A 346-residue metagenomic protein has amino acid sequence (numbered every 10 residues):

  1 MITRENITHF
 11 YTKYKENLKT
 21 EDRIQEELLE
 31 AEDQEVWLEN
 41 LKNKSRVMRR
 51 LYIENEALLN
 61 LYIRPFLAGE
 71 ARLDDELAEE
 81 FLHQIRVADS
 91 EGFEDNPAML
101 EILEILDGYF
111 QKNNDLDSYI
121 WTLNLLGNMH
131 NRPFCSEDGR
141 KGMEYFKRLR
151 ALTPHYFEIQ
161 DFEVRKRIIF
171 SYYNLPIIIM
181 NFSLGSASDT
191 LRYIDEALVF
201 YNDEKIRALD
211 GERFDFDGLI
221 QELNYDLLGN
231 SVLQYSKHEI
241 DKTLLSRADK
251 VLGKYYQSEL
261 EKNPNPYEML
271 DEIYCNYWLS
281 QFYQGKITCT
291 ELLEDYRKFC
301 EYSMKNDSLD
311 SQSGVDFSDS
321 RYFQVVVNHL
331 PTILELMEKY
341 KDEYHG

Functional and structural regions predicted by a protein language model:
M1-R4, E291-G346: C-terminal non-catalytic interaction modules
I2-Q25: N-terminal "cap/leader" segments of large eukaryotic alpha-helical scaffolds
Y14-D22, M48-R64, S90-G108, C135-Y156 (+3 more regions): Helix-turn-helix repeat elements of alpha-solenoid scaffolds
Y14-K15, E21, L29-I53, A57 (+6 more regions): Amphipathic alpha-helical repeat scaffolds of TPR domains
I53, N60, F93, I105 (+11 more regions): Intrinsically disordered, low-complexity peptide-like regions
I63-E76, I105-Y119, R150-K166, F200-D217 (+3 more regions): Flexible helix-coil transition and linker loops at the boundaries of alpha-helical arrays
D74, A78-E79, L100-L106, L123 (+13 more regions): A generic structural signal for ordered secondary structure
T243-D307: Intrinsically disordered, low-complexity segments enriched in Gly and acidic/Ser/Thr residues that form flexible
